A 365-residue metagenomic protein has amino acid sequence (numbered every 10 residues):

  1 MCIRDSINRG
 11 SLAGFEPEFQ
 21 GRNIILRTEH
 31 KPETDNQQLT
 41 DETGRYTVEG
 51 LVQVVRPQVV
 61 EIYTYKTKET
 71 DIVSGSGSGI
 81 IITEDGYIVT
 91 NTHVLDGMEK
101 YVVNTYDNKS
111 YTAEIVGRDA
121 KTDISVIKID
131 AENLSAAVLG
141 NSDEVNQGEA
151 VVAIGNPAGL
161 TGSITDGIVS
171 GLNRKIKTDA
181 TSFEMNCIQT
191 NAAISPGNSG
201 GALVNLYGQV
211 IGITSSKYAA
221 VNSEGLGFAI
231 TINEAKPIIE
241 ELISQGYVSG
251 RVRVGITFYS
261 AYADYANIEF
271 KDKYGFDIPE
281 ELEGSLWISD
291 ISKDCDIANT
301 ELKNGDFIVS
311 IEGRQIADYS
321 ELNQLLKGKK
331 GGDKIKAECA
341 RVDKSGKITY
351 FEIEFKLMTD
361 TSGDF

Functional and structural regions predicted by a protein language model:
M1-S6: Conserved small/polar residues in nucleotide/adenosyl-binding loops
R9-N267, K271, K293, K327 (+2 more regions): Serine-dependent protease modules
V55-R56, G284, G331: Residue-level preference for short coil/turn positions at secondary-structure junctions
S78, A192-A193, G201-A202, A261-S310 (+1 more regions): PDZ/PDZ-like domain segments forming the peptide/carboxylate-binding groove, activating on the N-terminal beta-strands
Y111-E114, S125, E240-G250, D294 (+3 more regions): PDZ-domain C-terminal substructure recognizer with occasional recognition of PDZ-binding tails
I230, S289, E338: Small/polar loops that bind or transfer phosphate-bearing groups
